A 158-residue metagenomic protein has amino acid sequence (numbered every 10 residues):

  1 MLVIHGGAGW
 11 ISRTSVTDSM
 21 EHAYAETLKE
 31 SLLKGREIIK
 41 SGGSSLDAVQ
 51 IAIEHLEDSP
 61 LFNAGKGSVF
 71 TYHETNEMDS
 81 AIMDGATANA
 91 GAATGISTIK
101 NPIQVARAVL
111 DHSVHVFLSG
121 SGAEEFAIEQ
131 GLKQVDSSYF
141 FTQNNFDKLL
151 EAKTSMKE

Functional and structural regions predicted by a protein language model:
M1-E158: Alpha/propeptide regions of enzymes that mature by internal proteolysis
